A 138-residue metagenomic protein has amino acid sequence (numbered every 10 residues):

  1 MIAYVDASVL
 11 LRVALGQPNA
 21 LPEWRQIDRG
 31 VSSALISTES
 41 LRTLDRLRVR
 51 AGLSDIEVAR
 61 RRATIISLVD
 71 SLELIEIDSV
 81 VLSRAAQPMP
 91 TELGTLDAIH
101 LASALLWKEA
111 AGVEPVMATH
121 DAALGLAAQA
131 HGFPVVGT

Functional and structural regions predicted by a protein language model:
M1-S37, L47-R60, F133: Short, well-structured N-terminal submotif of metal-dependent ribonuclease cores
I2, S33, L106-T138: Acidic, PIN/NYN-like endoribonuclease modules and their adjacent C-terminal/linker elements
V5, S32, E76, T95-A98 (+1 more regions): Short beta-strand scaffold positions
L10, I36, V81, H100 (+1 more regions): Alpha-helix capping/helix-boundary segments
A20, R46-V49, L68-V69, P115 (+1 more regions): Noncatalytic, solvent-exposed loop/strand surfaces of beta-propeller-type extracellular/periplasmic domains
Q26, L68, L74, L82 (+3 more regions): Alpha-helical scaffold domains
R42-R46, L105-L106: Short glycine/serine- and small hydrophobic-enriched flexible loop segments
S67-T91, A98-S103: Acidic catalytic patch
